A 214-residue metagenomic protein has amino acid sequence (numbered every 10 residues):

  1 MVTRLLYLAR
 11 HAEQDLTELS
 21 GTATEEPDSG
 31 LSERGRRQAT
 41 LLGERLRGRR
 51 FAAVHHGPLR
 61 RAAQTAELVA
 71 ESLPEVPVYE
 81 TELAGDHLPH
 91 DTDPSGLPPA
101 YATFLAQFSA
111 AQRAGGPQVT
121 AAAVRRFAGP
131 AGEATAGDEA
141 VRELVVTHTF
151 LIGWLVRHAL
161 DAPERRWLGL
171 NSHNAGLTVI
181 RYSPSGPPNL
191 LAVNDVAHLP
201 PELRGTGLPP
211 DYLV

Functional and structural regions predicted by a protein language model:
M1-T3, E75, D86-G96, E139-V141 (+1 more regions): Acidic, low-complexity terminal tails and accessory targeting/binding regions of phosphate-metabolizing enzymes
V2, T40-A110, L213-V214: Phosphate-coordination/substrate-recognition cap region in phosphate-metabolizing enzymes
R4-Y7, E13-V69, R113-A121: Loop-to-helix element that buttresses phosphate recognition and phosphoryl-transfer chemistry
L5-A9, H55, G137-T147, L155: Beta-strand elements within well-structured catalytic alpha/beta cores of enzymes that handle phosphate/sulfate esters
Y7, Y79-T81, L191: General small-molecule cofactor/ligand-binding pocket signal
Q14, L151-I152: Short active-site segment of divalent metal-dependent hydrolases/proteases that encodes the spacing between
H56-L59, L83, V141-F150, V193: Short, well-ordered beta-to-alpha junction loops that form the rim of enzyme active sites and present histidine/acidic
A106-D138: Internal catalytic-core helix/loop-beta-alpha segment that presents or stabilizes conserved functional determinants
